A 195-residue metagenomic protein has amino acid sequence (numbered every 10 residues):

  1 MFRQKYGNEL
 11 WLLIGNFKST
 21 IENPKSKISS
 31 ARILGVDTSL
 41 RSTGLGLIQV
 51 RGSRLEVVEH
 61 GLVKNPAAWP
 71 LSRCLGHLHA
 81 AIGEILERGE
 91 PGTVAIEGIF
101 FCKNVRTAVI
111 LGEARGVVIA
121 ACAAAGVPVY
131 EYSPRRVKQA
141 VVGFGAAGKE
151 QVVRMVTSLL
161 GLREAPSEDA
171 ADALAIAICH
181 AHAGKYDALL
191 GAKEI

Functional and structural regions predicted by a protein language model:
M1-I195: Phosphate- and other anionic-substrate recognition elements at nucleic-acid/protein interfaces
